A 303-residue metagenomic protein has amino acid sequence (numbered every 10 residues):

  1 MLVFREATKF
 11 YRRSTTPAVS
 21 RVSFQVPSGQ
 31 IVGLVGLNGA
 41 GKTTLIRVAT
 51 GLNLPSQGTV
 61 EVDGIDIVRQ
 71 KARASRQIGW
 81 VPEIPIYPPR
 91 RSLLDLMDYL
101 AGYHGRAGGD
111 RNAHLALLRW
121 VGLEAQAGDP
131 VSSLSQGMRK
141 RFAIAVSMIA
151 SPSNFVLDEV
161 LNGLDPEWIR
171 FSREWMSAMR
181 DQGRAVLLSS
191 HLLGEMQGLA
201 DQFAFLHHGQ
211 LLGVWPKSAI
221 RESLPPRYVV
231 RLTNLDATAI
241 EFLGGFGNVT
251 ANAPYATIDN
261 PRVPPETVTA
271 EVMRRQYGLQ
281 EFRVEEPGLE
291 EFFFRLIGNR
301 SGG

Functional and structural regions predicted by a protein language model:
M1-F4, K9-R21, S28, K71: A short, flexible loop at the N-terminus of ABC-type nucleotide-binding domains that lies
L37-G41: Walker A (P-loop) phosphate-binding loop of ABC-type ATPase nucleotide-binding domains
T50: Helix-to-loop junction immediately C-terminal to a conserved catalytic motif
G58-D66, R73-A74: Conserved ABC transporter NBD signature motif
D98, G102, G109-Q126: Conserved ABC ATPase "signature" region
F155-E159: Catalytic Walker B motif of ABC-type/P-loop ATPase nucleotide-binding domains
R173-D259: ABC transporter nucleotide-binding domain
